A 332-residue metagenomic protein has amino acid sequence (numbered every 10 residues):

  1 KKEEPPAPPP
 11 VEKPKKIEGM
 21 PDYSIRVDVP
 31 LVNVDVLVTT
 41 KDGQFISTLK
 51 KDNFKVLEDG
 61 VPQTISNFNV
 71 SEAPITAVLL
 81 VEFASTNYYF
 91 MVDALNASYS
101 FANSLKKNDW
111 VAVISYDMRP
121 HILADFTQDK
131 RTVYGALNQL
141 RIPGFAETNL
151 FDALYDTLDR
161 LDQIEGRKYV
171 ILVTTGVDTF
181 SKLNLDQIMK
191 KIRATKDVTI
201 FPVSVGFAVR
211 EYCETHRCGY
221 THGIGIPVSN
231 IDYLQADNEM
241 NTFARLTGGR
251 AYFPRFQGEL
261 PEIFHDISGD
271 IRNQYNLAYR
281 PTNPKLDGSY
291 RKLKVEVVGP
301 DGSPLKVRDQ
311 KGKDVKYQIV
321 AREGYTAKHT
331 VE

Functional and structural regions predicted by a protein language model:
K1-E332: Scaffold/interface architecture of coatomer-like assemblies
